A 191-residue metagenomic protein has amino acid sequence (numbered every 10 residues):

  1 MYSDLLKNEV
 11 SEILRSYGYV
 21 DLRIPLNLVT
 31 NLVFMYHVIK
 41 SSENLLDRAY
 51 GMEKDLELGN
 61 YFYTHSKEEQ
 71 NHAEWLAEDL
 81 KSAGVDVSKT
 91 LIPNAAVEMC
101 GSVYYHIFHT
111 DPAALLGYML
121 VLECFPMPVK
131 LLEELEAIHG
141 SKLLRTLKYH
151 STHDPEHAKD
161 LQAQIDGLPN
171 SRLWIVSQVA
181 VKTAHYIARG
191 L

Functional and structural regions predicted by a protein language model:
M1-L191: Non-heme di-metal
